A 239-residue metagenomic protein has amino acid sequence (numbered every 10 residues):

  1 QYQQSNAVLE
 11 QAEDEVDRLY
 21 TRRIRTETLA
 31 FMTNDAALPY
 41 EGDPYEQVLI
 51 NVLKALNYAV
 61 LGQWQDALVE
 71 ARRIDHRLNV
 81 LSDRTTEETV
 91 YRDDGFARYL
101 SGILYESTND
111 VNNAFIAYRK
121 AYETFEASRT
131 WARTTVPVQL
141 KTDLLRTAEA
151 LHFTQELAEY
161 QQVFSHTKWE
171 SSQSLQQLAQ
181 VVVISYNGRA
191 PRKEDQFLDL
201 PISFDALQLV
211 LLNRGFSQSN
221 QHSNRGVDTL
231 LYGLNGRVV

Functional and structural regions predicted by a protein language model:
Q1-F31, A36, E41, N51-L53 (+2 more regions): Alpha-helical, heptad-rich or low-complexity scaffold/stalk segments that mediate oligomerization or tethering
Q3-R18, Y58-A59, Q65, V69-H76 (+1 more regions): TPR/TPR-like (Sel1-like) alpha-helical repeat modules
V16-E27, L78-E87, Y122-F153, A158: Boundary/linker segments of alpha-helical solenoid repeat arrays
P39-G42, E46, T86-D93: Structural signature of alpha-solenoid helical repeat junctions
E46-L53, V60, D93-S107, D143: "A position-specific structural signal for the A-helix of alpha-solenoid helical repeats
P137-P191: Coiled-coil termination/hinge junctions
Q180-V239: Charged, low-complexity helical/coil segments in non-catalytic cytosolic or luminal regions
